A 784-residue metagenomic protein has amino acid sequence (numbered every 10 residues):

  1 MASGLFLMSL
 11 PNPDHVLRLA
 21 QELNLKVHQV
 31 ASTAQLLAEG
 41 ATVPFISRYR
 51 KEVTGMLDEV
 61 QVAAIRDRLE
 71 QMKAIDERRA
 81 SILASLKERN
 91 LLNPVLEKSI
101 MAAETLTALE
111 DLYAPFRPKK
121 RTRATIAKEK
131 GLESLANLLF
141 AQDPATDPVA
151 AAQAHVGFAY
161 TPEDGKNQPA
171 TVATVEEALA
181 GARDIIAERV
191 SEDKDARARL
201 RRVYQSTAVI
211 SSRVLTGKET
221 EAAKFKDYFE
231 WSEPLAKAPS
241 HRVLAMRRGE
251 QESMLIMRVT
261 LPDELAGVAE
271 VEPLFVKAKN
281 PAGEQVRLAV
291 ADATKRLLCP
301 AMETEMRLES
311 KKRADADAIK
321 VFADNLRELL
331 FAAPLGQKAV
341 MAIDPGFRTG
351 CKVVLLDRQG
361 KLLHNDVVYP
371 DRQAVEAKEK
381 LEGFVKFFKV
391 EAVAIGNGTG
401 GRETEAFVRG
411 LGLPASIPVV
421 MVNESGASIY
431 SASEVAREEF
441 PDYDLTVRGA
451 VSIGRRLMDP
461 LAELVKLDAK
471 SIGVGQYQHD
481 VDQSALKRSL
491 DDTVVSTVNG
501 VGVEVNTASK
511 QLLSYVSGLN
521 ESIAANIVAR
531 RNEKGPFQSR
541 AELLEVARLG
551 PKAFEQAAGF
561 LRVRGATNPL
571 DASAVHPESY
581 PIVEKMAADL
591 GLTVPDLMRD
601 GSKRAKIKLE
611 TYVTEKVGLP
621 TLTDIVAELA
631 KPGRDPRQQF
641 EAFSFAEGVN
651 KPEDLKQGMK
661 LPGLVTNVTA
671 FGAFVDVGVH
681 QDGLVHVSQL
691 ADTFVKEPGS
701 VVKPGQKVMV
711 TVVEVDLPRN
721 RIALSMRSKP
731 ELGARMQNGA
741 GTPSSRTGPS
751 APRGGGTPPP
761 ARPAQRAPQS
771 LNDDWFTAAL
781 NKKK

Functional and structural regions predicted by a protein language model:
N24-L25, A333-L335, V495-A529, E647-V685 (+1 more regions): C-terminal accessory/binding modules appended to enzymatic or scaffolding proteins
Q35-A38, P115, I126-E129, A245-G249 (+15 more regions): Replace "in large, NTP-powered and nucleic-acid-processing enzymes" with "in large, NTP-powered factors and other
T42-V43, T54, D58-G165, P169 (+4 more regions): Accessory alpha-helical DNA-binding modules that contact the DNA backbone or grooves
F45, D58-A64, Q71-A342, G346-Y443 (+1 more regions): Duplex nucleic acid-engaging cores and interfaces of nucleic-acid transaction enzymes
A108, L112, V420, G426 (+2 more regions): Long, charge-rich intrinsically disordered scaffolds of nucleic-acid metabolism proteins
R202-V209, I343-F347, T399-E403, V422-I429 (+5 more regions): A glycine-rich phosphate-binding loop feature that marks nucleotide/adenosyl-phosphate handling sites
E305-A323, A436, S471-E504, L609-Q657: Long, charged amphipathic helices and adjacent flexible linkers at domain junctions
L561-K784: Single-stranded RNA-binding regions, centering on S1/OB-family and related RNA-binding modules
